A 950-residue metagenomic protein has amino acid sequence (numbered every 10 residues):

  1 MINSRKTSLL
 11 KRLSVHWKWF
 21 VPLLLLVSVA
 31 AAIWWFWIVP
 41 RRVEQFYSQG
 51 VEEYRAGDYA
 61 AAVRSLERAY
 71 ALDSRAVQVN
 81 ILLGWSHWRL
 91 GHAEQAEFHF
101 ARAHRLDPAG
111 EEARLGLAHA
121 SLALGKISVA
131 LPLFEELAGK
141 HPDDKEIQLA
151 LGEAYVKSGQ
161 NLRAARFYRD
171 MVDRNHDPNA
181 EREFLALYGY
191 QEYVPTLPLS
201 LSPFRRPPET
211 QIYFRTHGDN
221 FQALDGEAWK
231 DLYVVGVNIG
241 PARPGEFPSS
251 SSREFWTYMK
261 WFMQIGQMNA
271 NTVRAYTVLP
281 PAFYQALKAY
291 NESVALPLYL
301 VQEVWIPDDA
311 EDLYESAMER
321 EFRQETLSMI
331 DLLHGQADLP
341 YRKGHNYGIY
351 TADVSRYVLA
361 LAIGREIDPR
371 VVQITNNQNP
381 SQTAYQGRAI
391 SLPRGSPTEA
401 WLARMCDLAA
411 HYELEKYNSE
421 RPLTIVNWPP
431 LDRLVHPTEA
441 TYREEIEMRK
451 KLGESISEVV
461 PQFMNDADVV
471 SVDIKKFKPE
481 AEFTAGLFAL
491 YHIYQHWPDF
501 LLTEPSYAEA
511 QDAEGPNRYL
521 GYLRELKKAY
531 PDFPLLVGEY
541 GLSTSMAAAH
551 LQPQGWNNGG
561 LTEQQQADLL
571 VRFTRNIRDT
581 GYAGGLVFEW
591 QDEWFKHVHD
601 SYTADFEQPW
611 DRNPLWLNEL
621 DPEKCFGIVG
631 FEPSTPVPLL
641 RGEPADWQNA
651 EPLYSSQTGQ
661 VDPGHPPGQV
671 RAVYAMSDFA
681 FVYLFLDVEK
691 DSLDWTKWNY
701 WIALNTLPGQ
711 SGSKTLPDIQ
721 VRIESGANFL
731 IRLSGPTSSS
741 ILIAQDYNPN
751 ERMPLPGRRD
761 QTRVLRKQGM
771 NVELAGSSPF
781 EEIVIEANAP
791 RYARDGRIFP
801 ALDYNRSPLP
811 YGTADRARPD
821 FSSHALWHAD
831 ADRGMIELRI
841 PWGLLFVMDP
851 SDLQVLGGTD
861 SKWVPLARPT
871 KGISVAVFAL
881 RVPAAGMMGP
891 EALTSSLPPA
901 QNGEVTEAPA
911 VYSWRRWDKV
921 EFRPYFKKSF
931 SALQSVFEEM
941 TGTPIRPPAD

Functional and structural regions predicted by a protein language model:
L82, G116, A150, E183-F184: Canonical tetratricopeptide repeat
P198-E292: Active-site-adjacent substrate/metal-binding segments within catalytic domains of carbohydrate-active enzymes
F255-S328, M405-K416, R421, D512-A513: Aromatic-lined substrate-binding rim segments of carbohydrate-active enzymes
I330-L359, R365-W556: Noncatalytic carbohydrate-binding groove/subsite architecture in carbohydrate-active enzymes
A548-G555, Q565, N576, T580-A583 (+4 more regions): Aromatic-rich peripheral "rim/lid" segments of glycoside hydrolase catalytic domains that contact and position glycan
Q660-P790, L856-L880: Surface-exposed, glycine/proline- and aromatic-rich loop segments on solvent-exposed faces across compartments
N705-N728, F846-D950: Acidic/polar low-complexity flexible segments
